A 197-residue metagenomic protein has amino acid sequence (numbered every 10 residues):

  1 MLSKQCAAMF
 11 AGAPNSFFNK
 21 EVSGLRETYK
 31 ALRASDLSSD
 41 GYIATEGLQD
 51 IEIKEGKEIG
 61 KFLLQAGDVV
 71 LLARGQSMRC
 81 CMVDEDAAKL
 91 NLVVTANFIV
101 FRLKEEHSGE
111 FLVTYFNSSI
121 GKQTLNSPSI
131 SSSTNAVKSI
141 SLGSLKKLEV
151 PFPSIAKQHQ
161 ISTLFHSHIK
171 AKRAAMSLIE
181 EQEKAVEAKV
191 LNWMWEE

Functional and structural regions predicted by a protein language model:
M1-E27, F152-E197: Non-catalytic DNA-recognition/assembly elements of restriction-modification systems
L2-A7, I99-P151: Basic, amphipathic alpha-helical recognition segments used for DNA target recognition
K4-E21, L37-A66: Sequence-specific dsDNA recognition surfaces
E21-Y29, Q49-D50, F62-L64, V83-A96: Short, surface-exposed loop/turn microsegments at beta-strand edges and helix-strand junctions
R26, A31, S35-D40: Helix-boundary and N-terminal cytosolic regulatory elements
E58-I59, A88, N135: A structural connector/turn signal
D68-L71: Generic structural signal for buried aliphatic residues
A73-N117: A short beta-sheet element
